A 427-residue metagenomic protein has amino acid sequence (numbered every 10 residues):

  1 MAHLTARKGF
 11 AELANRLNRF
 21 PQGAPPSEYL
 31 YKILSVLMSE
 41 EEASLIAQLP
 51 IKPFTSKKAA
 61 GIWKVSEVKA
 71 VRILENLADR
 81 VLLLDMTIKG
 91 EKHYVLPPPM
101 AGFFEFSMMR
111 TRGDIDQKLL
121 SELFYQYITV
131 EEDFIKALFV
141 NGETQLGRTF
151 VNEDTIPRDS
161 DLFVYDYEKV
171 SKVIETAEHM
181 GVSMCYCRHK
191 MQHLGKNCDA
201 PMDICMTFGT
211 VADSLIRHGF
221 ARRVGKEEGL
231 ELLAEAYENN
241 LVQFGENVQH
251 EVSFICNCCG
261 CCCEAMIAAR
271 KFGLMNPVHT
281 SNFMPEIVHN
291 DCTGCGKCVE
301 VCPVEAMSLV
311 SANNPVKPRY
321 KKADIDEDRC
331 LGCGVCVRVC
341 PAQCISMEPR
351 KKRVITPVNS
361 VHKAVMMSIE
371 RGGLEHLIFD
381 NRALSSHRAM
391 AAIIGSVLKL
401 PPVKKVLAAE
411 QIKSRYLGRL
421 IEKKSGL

Functional and structural regions predicted by a protein language model:
M1-Y31: Long, low-complexity, charged/polar intrinsically disordered regions in eukaryotic proteins
K52-W63: Short acidic, hydrophobic short linear motifs in intrinsically disordered regions
W63-D79: Short amphipathic alpha-helical interaction segments
A78-K89, M307-S308, I345-S346: A short, conserved structural fragment
E91-E131: Short, amphipathic alpha-helical interaction segments positioned at domain boundaries
L96, V242-H250, F254, F272-V301 (+2 more regions): Ferredoxin-like iron-sulfur electron-transfer modules
T129-M284, V316: Catalytic cores of enzyme domains
P318-L427: Flanking helices and flexible, charged tails adjoining ferredoxin-like Fe-S electron-transfer domains in multi-subunit
